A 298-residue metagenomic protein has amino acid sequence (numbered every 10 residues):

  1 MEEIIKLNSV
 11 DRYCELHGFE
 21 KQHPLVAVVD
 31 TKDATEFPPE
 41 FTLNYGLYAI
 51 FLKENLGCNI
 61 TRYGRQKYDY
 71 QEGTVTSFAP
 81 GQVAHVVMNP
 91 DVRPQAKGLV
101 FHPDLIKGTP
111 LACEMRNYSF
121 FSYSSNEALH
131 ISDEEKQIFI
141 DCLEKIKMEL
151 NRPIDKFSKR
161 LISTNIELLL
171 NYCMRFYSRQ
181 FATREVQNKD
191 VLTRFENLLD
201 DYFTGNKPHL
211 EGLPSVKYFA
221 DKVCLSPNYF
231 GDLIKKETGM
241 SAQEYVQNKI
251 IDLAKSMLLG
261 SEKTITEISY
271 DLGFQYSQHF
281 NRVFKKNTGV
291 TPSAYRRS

Functional and structural regions predicted by a protein language model:
M1-D69: Generic protein-terminus/edge-of-domain signal
Y70-V83, V100-P103: Conserved metal-binding segment of the jelly-roll/cupin
G73, Y218-L225, F230, I234 (+3 more regions): Append "Primarily bacterial transcriptional regulators
N89-I154: A hydrophobic/aromatic-rich effector-binding and dimerization subdomain of bacterial HTH-type transcriptional regulators
Q137-N197: An amphipathic alpha-helical interaction segment
S163, E185-V223, E244-K263: A short, Lys/Arg-enriched amphipathic alpha-helix from helix-turn-helix/homeodomain DNA-binding modules
K236-Q275, R297-S298: Terminal helix-turn-helix DNA-binding modules in bacterial transcription factors
N281-S298: …primarily DNA-binding HTH/wHTH and HhH modules…
